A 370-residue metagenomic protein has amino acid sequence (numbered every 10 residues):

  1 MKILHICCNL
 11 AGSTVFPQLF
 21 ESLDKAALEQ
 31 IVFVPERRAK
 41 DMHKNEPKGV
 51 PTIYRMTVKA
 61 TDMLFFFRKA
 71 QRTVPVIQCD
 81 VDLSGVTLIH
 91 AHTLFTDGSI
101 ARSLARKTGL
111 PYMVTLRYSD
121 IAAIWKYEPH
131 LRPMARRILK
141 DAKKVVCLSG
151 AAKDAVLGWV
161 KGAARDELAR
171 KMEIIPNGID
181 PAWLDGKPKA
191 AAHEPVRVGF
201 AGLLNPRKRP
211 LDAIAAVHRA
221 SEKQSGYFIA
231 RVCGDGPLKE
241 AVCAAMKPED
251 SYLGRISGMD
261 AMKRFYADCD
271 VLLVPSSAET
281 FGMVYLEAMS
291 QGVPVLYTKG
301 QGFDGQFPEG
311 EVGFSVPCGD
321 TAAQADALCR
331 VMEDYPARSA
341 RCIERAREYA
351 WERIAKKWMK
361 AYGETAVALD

Functional and structural regions predicted by a protein language model:
M1-K48, E352, D370: N-terminal subdomain of nucleotide-sugar transferases
L4, A190-H218, R231: Conserved donor-binding/catalytic core segment of Leloir-type glycosyltransferases
A151, G178: Carbohydrate-associated surface elements
E240-I256: Nucleotide-activated donor-binding/catalytic signature segment of Leloir-type glycosyltransferases, i.e., the conserved
Y252, E309-T321, C329-Y335: Conserved acidic donor-binding segment of nucleotide-sugar-dependent glycosyltransferases
R264-C269: Short alpha-helical donor nucleotide-sugar binding micro-motif in glycosyltransferases
S277: Aromatic "clamp/platform" in nucleotide-sugar-dependent glycosyltransferases that forms part of the donor/acceptor
P294-T298: Short hydrophobic beta-strand element within catalytic cores of glycosyltransferases and related nucleotide-activated
